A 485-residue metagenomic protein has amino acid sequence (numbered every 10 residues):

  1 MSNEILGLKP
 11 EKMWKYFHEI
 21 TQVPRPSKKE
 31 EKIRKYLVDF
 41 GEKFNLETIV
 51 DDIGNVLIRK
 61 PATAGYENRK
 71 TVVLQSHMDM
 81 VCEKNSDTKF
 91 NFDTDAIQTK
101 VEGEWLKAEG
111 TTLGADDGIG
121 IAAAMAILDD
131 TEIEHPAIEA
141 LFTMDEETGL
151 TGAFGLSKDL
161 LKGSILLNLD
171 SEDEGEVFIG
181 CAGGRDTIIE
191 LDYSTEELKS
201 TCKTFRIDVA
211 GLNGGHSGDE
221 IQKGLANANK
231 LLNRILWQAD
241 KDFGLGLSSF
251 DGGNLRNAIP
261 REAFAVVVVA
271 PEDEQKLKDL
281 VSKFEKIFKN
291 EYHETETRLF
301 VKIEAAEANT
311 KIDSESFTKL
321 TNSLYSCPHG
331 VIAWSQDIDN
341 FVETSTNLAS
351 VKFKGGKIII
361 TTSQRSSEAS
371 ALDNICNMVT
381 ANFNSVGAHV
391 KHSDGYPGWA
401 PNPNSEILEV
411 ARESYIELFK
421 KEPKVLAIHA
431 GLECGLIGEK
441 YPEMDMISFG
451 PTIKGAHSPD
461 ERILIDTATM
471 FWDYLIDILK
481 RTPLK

Functional and structural regions predicted by a protein language model:
N3-W105: Acidic/His- and Gly-rich active-site-bordering loop/insert found across diverse amide/peptide-bond hydrolases
I5, M13-W14, Q336, E343-S345 (+2 more regions): Zn-dependent metallopeptidase/amidohydrolase metal-coordination segment
H18-Q22, A265-V266, F300-K311, A349 (+2 more regions): A short beta-alpha structural unit
Y66-A137, F142-S164, D186, T201-T204 (+4 more regions): Active-site metal-coordination/substrate-binding segment of hydrolases, especially metallo-dependent peptidases
P136-A228, D240: Fold-level recognition of mixed alpha/beta catalytic cores in primary-metabolism enzymes, strongest
K158, G224-D242, P271-E274, T318-Y325 (+2 more regions): His/Asp/Glu-rich mid-to-C-terminal helical/loop segments that flank catalytic regions of hydrolases
G180, E197-C202, I221-D251, P271-S345 (+1 more regions): Acidic-enriched catalytic cores of C-N bond-cleaving enzymes acting on peptides and small amides
E220, N227-F250, P401-M444: Active-site-adjacent substrate-binding region of metalloamidase/peptidase-like peptide-processing proteins
